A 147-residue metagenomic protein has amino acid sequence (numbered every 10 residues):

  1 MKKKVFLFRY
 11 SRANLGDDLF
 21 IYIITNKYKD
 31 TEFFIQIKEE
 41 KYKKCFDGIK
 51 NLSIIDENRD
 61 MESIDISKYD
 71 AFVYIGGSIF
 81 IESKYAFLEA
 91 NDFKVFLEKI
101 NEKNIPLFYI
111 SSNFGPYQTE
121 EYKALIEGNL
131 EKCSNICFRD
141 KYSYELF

Functional and structural regions predicted by a protein language model:
M1-E121, G128-N129: Aromatic- and Gly/Pro-rich donor/ligand-binding loops that form nucleotide- or phosphate-bearing donor binding pockets
C133-D140: A short beta-strand/loop micro-motif in the catalytic core of glycosyltransferases that engages the nucleotide-sugar
Y144-F147: Helix-loop-beta element that forms the nucleotide-linked donor phosphate-binding surface in glycosyltransferases
